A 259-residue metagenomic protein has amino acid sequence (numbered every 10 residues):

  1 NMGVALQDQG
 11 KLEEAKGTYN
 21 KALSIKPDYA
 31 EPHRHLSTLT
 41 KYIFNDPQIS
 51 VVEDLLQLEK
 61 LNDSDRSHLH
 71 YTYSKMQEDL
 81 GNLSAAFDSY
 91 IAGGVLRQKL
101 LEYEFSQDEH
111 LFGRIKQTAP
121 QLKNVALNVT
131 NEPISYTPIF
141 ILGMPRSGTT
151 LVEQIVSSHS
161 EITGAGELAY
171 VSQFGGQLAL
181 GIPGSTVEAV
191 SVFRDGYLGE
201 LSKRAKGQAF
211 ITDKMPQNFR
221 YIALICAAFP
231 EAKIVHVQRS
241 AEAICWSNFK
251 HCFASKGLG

Functional and structural regions predicted by a protein language model:
N1-R204: Alpha-helical solenoid repeat scaffolds of the TPR/TPR-like class and their adjacent stem/linker regions that mediate
Q9, I162-A165, V171-T186, V190 (+2 more regions): PAPS-dependent sulfotransferase catalytic domain
